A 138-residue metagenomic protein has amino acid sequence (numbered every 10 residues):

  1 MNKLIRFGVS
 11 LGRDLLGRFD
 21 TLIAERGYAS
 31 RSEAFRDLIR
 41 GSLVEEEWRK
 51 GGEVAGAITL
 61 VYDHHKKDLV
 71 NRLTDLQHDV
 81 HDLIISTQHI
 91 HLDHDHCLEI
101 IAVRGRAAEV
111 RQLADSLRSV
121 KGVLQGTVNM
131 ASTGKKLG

Functional and structural regions predicted by a protein language model:
M1-S10: Short Lys/Arg-rich basic patches
V9-L11, F19, A29-R40: Short amphipathic alpha-helical segments
F35, V44-G51: Short, charge-rich, low-complexity interaction segments located in flexible loops at or near secondary-structure
G52-H64, L98-I100: Short glycine-/aliphatic-rich beta-strand segments at the starts of folded cytosolic domains
H64-I84: Short amphipathic alpha-helix segments
H65-K66, V103-V110: Helix N-cap motif at beta-to-alpha junctions
N71-L76, Q112-V120: Short amphipathic alpha-helices in soluble, non-transmembrane regions that often serve as interface/regulatory elements
D82-I90, D115, S119-G134: Conserved short beta-strand edge segments in small beta-sheet-based binding/regulatory domains
